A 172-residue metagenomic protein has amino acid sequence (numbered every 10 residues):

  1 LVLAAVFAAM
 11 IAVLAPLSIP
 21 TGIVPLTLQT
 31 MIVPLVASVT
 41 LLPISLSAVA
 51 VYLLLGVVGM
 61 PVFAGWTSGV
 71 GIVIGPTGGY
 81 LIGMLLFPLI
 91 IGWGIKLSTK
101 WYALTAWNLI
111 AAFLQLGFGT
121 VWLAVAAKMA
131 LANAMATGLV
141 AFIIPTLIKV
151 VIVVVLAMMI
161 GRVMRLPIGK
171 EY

Functional and structural regions predicted by a protein language model:
L1-I44: Hydrophobic transmembrane alpha-helices
L1-V6, M31-L35, S45-V51, V73 (+5 more regions): Hydrophobic alpha-helical transmembrane segments
V6, V13, V70-Q115, L123: Short helix-perturbing small/polar motifs within transmembrane alpha-helices
I11, A15, A37, G56 (+5 more regions): Structural signal for membrane-spanning alpha-helices in multi-pass inner-membrane proteins, emphasizing helix cores
A15-P25, L53-F87: Interfacial aromatic-anchored transmembrane helix boundaries in multi-pass membrane proteins
V39-P43, I90-S98, M159-M164: Structural signal for the C-terminal ends of transmembrane alpha-helices and the immediately following loop
A48-Y52, M60-F63, F87, I91 (+3 more regions): Alpha-helical transmembrane segments and their lipid-water interface positions in multi-pass membrane proteins
T99-Y172: Membrane-embedded alpha-helical hairpins and interfacial helices in multi-pass inner-membrane proteins
